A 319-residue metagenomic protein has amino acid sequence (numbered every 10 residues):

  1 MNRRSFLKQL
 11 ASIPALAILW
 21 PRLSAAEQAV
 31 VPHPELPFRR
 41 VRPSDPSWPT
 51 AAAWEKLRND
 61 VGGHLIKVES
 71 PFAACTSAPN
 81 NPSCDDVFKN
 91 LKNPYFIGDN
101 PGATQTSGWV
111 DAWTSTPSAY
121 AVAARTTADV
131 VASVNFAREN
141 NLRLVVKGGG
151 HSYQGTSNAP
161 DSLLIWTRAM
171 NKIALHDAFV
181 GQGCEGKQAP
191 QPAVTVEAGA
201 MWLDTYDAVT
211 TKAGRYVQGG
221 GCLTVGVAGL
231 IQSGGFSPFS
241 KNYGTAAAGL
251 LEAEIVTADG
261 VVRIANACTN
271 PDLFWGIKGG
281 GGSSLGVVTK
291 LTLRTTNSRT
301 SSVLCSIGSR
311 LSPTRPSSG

Functional and structural regions predicted by a protein language model:
M1, W20-K56: C-terminal segment of N-terminal export signals and the immediately downstream linker at the start of the mature
S5-A26, G282: N-terminal export signals
P43, S47, M201, R215-Y216 (+2 more regions): C-terminal cap/substrate-recognition region of VAO/PCMH-type FAD-linked oxidoreductases
D60-D111: Conserved oxyanion/phosphate-binding beta-strand-loop segments in alpha/beta enzyme cores
S107-A112, H176-K187, L291-S298: Short, flexible, solvent-exposed loop/turn segments with mixed acidic/basic and small polar residues
A112-A123, P192: Short, basic, glycine/proline-bearing loop/turn elements
A119-R125, L304-S309: Short, well-ordered beta-strand elements within core beta-sheets of diverse protein domains
R125-L273: FAD-binding glycine-rich core of flavoenzymes that anchor FAD
